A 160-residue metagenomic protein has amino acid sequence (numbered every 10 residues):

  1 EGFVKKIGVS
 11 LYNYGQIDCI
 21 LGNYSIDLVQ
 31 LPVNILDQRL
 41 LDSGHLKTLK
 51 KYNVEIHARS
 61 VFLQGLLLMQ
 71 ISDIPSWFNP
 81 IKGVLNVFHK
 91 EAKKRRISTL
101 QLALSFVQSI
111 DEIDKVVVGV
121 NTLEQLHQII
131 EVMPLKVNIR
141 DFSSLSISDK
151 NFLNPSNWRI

Functional and structural regions predicted by a protein language model:
E1-I147, R159: Beta/alpha (TIM)-barrel catalytic core signal, keyed to glycine-rich beta->alpha loops juxtaposed to Asp/Glu that bind
N151-L153: Structured alpha/beta or helical-core interaction and ligand-binding surfaces enriched in interleaved
P155-N157: Short, low-complexity polar/charged micro-motifs in intrinsically disordered terminal tails
